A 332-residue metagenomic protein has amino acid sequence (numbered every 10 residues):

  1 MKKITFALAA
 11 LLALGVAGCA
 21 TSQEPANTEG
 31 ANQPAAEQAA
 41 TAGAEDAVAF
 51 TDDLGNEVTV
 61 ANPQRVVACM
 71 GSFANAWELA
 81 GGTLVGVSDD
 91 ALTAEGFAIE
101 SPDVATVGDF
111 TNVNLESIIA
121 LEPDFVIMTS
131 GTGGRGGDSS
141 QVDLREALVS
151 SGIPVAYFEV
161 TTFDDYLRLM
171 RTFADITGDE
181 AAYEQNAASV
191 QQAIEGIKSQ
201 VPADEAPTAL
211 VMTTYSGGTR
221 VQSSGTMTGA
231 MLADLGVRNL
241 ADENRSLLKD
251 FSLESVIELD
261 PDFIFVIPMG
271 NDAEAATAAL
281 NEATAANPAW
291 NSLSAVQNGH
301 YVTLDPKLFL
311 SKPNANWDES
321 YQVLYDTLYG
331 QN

Functional and structural regions predicted by a protein language model:
K2-L8, G18-F73, E180-V211, D326-N332: Bacterial Sec-exported substrate-binding components of ABC uptake systems
A13-V16: Bacterial Sec-type N-terminal signal peptides, specifically the leucine/valine-rich hydrophobic h-region
E45, E57-N62, F97-T106, L235-R245: A local structural motif
D52-L54, T106-N114, N244-S252: Short helix-initiation/N-cap motifs at beta->coil->alpha
N62-A91: Extracytoplasmic strand-loop-helix segments at the start of, or within, the mature domains of secreted/periplasmic
D89-I176, S255-E258, D262-I264, N271-E282: Acidic/His-rich segments in extracytoplasmic proteins that coordinate ligands and/or metal ions
A91-T93, R220-K249: Alpha-helical, coiled-coil/dimerization segments enriched in small aliphatic residues
D165-L169, D175, F263-N332: Structured C-terminal subdomain patch of bacterial secreted/periplasmic proteins
